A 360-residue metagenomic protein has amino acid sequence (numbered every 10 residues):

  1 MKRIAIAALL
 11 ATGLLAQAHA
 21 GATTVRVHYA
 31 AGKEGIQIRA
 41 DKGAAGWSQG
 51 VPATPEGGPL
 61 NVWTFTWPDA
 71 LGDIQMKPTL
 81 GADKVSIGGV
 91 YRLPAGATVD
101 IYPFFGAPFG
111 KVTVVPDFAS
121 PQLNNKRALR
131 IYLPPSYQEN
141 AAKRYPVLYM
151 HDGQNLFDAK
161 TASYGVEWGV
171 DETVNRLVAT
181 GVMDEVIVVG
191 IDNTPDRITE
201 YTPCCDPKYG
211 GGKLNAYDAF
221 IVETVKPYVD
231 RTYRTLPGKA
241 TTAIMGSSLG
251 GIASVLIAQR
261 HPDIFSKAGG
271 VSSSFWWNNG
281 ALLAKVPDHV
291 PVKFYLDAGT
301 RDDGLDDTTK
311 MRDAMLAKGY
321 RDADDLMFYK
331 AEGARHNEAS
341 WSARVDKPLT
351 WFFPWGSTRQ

Functional and structural regions predicted by a protein language model:
A7-G13: Bacterial N-terminal signal peptides
G21-A22, P59-W63, G89-R144, L326: A domain-start/cap signature at the N-terminus of enzymes
T24-D73, T79-G96: Aromatic-rich carbohydrate-binding modules that target alpha-glucans
Q138-E139, P203-S247: Gly/Ser-rich "nucleophile elbow"/oxyanion-hole loop immediately N-terminal to the catalytic nucleophile in hydrolases
A141-Q154: Short beta-strand element of the alpha/beta-hydrolase
Q154-V222: Active-site machinery of serine-nucleophile hydrolases
R231, G238-H289: Primarily recognizes the serine-hydrolase "nucleophile elbow" in alpha/beta-hydrolase and SGNH/GDSL folds
D297, R301-Q360: C-terminal catalytic histidine-bearing segment of alpha/beta-hydrolase fold enzymes
